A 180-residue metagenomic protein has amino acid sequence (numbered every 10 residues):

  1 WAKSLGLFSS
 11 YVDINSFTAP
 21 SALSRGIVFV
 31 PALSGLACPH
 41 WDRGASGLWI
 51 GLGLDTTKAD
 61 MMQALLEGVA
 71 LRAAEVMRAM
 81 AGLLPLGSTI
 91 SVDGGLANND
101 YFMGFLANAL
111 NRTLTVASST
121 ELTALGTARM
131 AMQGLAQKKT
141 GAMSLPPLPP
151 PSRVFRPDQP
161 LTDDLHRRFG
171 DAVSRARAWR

Functional and structural regions predicted by a protein language model:
W1-R180: Glycine/Thr-rich phosphate-binding loops that ligate phosphate moieties of nucleotide and other phosphorylated ligands
